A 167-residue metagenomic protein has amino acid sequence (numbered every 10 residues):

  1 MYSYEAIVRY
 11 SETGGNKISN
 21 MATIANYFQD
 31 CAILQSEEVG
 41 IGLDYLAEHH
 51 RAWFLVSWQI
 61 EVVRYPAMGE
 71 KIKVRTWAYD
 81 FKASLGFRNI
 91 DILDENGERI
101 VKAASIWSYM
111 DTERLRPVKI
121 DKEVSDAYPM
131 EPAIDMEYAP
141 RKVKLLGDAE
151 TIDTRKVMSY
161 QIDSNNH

Functional and structural regions predicted by a protein language model:
M1-L55, K102-A104, D111-H167: Hot-dog-fold acyl-thioester-processing enzymes
W58-E95: Hydrophobic beta-sheet segments that form the core/acyl-binding groove of ACP/CoA-dependent acyl-chain-processing
I60, S105-W107: GNAT/GCN5-related N-acetyltransferase fold signature
I90-I92, W107, S159: Generic short beta-strand
G97-R99: Residue-level signal for glycine
